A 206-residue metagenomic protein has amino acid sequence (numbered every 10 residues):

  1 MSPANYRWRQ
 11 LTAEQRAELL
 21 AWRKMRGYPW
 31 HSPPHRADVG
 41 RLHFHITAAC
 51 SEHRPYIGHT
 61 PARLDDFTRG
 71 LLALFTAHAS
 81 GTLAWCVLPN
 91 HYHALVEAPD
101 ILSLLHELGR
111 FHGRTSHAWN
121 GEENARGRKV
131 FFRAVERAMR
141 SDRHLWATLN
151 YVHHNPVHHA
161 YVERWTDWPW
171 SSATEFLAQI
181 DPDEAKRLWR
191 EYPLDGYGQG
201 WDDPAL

Functional and structural regions predicted by a protein language model:
M1-L206: Short catalytic/metal-binding and nucleic-acid-binding patches
